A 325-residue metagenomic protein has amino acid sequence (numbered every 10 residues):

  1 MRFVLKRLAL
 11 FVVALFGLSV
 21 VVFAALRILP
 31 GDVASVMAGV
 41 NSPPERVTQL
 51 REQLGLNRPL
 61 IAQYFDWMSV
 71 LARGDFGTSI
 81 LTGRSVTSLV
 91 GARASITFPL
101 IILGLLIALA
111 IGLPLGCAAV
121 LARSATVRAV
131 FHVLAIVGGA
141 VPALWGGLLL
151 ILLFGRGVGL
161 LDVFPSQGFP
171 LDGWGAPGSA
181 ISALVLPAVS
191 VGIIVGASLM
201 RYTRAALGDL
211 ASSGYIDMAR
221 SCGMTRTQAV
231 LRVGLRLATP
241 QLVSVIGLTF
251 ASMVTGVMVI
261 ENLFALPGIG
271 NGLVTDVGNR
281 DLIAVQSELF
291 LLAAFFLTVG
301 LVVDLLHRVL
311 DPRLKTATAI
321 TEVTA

Functional and structural regions predicted by a protein language model:
M1-L5, Y64-A72, L231: A short amphipathic helical element positioned immediately N-terminal to and/or at the very start of a transmembrane
R2, V12, V90-V127, A143 (+1 more regions): Alpha-helical transmembrane segments of integral membrane proteins, especially multi-pass inner/plasma-membrane
R2-F11, L15-L18: Hydrophobic secretory-pathway targeting helix
A14-A62, F154, V158-A180: Hydrophobic alpha-helical transmembrane segments of membrane transport/permease proteins and related membrane-embedded
V20, A24, I28, A118 (+6 more regions): Hydrophobic membrane-targeting alpha-helices
L29, G138-V141, V254: Transmembrane helix irregularities
P44, Q49-G91: Short membrane-interfacial helix/loop motifs at transmembrane-helix boundaries
V133-S198: Membrane-water interface segments at transmembrane-helix boundaries in multipass membrane proteins
